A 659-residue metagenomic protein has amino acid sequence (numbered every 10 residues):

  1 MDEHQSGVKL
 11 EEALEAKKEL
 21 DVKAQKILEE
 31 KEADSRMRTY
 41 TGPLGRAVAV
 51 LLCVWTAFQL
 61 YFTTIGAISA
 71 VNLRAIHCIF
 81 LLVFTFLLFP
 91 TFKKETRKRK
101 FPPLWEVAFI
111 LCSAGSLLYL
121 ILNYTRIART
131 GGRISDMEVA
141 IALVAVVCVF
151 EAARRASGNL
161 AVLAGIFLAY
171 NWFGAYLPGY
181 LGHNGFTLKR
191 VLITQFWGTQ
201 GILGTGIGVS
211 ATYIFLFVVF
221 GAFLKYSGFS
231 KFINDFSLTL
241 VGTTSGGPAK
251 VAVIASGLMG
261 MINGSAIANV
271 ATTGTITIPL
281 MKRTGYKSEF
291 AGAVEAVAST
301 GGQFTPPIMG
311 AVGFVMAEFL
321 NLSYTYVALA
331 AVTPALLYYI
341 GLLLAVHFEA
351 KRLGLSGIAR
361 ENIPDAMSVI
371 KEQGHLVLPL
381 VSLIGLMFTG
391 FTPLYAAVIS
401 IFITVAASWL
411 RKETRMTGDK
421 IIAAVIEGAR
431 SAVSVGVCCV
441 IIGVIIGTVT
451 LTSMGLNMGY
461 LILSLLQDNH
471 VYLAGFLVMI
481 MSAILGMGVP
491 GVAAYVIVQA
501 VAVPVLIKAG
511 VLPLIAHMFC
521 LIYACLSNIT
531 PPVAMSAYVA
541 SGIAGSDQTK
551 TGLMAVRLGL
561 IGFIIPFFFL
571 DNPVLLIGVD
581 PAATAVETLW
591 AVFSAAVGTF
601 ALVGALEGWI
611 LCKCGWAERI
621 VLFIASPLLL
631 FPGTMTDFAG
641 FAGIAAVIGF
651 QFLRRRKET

Functional and structural regions predicted by a protein language model:
M1-G132, E138-V146, F623: Conserved, well-structured core domains of diverse proteins
D2-V48, L329-S431, M535-P627, R655-T659: Long, contiguous bundles of hydrophobic transmembrane helices that form the permeation core of multi-pass
V48-L52, R74-L87, W105-A114, V139-C148 (+10 more regions): Hydrophobic mid-bilayer segments of alpha-helices in multi-pass membrane transport proteins, especially secondary
D136-A140, G201-Y213, T239-V253, T284-F290 (+5 more regions): Membrane-interfacial loop-to-helix junctions in multi-pass transporters
F150-A156, I166-F167, N171-G174, Y180 (+7 more regions): Core transmembrane alpha-helical segments of multi-pass membrane transporters/permeases
G221-K225, S256-S265, V297-Q303, G443-I446 (+3 more regions): Transmembrane alpha-helix interface/packing and boundary motifs in multi-pass membrane proteins, characterized by
N234-G302, I308, V312-V315, N321 (+2 more regions): Hydrophobic transmembrane alpha-helices that form the pore/transport pathway of multi-pass ion and small-solute
G374-L514, I522-Y523, V603, C612 (+1 more regions): Long hydrophobic segments that form regular secondary structure
